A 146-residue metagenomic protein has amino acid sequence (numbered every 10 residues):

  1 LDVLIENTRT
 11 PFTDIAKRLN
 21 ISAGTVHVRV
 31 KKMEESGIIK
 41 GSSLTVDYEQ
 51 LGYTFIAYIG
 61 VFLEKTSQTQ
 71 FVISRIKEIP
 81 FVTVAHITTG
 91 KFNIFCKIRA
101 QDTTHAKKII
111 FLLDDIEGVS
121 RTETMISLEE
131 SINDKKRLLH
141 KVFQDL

Functional and structural regions predicted by a protein language model:
L1-L146: A compositional/biophysical signature of low hydrophobicity enriched in polar/charged and small residues
